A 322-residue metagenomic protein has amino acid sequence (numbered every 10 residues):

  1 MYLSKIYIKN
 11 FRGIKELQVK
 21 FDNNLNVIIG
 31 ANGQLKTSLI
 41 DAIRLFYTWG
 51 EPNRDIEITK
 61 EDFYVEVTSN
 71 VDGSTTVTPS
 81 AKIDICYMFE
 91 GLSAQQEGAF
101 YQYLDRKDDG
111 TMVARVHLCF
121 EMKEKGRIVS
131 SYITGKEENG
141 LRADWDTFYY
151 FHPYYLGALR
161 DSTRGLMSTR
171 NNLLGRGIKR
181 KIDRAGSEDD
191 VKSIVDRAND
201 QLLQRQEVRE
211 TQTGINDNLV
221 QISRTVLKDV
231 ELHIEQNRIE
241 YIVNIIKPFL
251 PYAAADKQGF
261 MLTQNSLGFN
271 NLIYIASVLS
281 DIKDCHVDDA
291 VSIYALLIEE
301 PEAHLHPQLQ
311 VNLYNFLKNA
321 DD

Functional and structural regions predicted by a protein language model:
M1-T48, P251-D322: Switch/communication elements of ASCE P-loop NTPase nucleotide-binding domains
K5-Y7, Q18, D84-M88, R115-H117 (+1 more regions): Beta-strand secondary-structure signal
N23, Y87-G91, G157-R160, I234 (+2 more regions): Flexible glycine-/small-residue-rich
I40-K107: Conserved P-loop NTP-binding catalytic core
E66-G73, F100-L104, G135-A143, D217 (+1 more regions): Short alpha-helical segments and helix-capping/turn motifs at coil-helix boundaries
T76-S80, D109-T111, M122, D146-Y150 (+3 more regions): Conserved catalytic network of the ASCE P-loop NTPase/AAA+ motor domain
D84-C86, E90-D196: Electropositive, glycine-dotted interaction segments that contact anionic polymers or phosphate-rich ligands
G165-T169, G177-I298, P307, N319: Extended helical coiled-coil dimerization/tether regions that scaffold and oligomerize large DNA-maintenance assemblies
